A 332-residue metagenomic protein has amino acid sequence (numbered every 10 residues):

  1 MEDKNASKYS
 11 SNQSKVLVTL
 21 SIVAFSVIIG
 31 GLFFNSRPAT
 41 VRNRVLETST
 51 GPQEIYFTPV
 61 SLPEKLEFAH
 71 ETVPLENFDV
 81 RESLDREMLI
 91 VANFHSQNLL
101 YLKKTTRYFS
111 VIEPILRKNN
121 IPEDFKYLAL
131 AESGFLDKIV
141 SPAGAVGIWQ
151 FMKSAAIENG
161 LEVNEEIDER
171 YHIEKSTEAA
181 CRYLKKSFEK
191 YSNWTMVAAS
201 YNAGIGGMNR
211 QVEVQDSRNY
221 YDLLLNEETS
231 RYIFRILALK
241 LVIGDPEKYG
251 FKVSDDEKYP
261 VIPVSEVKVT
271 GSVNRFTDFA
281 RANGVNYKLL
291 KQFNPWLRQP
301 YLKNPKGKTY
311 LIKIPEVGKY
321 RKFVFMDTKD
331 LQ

Functional and structural regions predicted by a protein language model:
E2-N120: An acidic, Gly/Ser/Thr/Pro-rich helix-cap/linker signature
I55-R107, V163-E166, Y171-R182, K186-E189 (+2 more regions): Extracytoplasmic and endomembrane cell-envelope/extracellular-matrix remodeling and assembly machinery
S83, E87, K138-G160: Short, surface-exposed glycine/acidic/tryptophan-bearing loops
F109-I112, L130, L297: N-terminal post-signal-peptidase region of extra-cytosolic proteins
P114-R117, I157, F188-E189, R281: Short polybasic/polar patches that bind polyanions
I121-K138, V197-N202, L290-F293: Short, functionally critical alpha-helical segments immediately adjacent to catalytic or ligand/cofactor-binding
A131, M152-I157, G204-G206, S217: Short, conserved phosphate-binding/catalytic loop or strand-edge motifs used in phosphoryl-/nucleotidyl-transfer
E132, K153-A155, N294-P295, E316: A mature extracytoplasmic/lumenal domain signature
